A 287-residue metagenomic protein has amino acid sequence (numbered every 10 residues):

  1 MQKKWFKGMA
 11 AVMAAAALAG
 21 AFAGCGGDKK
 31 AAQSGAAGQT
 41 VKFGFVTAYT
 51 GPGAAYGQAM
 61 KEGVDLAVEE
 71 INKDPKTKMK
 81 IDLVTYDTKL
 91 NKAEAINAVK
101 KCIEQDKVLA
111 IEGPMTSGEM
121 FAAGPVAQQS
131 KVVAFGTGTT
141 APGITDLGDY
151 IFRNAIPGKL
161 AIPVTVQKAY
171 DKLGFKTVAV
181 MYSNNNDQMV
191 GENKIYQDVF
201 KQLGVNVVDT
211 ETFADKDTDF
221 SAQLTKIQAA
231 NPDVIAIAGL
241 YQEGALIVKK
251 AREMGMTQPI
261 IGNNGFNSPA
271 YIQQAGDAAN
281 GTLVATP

Functional and structural regions predicted by a protein language model:
M1-K42, K73-K76: Short, low-complexity disordered leader/linker segments with a strong preference for bacterial N-terminal type II
K29, Y56-M60, D74-T145, N154 (+2 more regions): Beta-alpha junction/loop-to-helix N-cap segments that form part of ligand/metal-binding clefts
A37, V41-G63, I71, Y86-A93 (+3 more regions): Extracytoplasmic "Venus flytrap"
G38, K61-L83, K201-V205: Signal peptide-proximal N-terminal region of secreted/periplasmic/extracellular or secretory-lumen proteins
C102, D106-M115, F135-T137, A179-Y182 (+3 more regions): Periplasmic-binding protein-like
S117-Q128, D219, T225, A230-M254: Hydrophobic alpha-helical
I151-D215, V234: An alpha-beta-alpha
E253-P287: Extracellular/periplasmic periplasmic-binding protein-like sensory domains
